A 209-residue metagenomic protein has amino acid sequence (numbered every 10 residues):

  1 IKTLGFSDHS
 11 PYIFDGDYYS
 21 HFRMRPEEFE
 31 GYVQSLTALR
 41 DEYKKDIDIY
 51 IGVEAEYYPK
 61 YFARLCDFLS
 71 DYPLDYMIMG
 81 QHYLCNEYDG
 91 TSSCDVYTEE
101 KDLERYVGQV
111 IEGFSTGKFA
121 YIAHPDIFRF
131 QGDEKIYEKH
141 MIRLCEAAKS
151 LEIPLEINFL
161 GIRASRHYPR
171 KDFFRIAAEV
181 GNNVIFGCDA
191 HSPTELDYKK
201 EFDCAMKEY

Functional and structural regions predicted by a protein language model:
I1, L69, G113, A148 (+2 more regions): Generic structural signal for hydrophobic
I1-A55, Q131-C145, E152, F159 (+3 more regions): An N-terminally biased module of ancient metal coordination in phosphate/nucleic-acid-related enzymes
K2-T3, D75, A120: Short acidic/polar active-site loop segments enriched in Thr and Asp
Y18-F22, C66, R170-F173, K199-D203: Short low-complexity, flexible loop/linker segments enriched in glycine and/or proline with clustered acidic
Y43-K45, Y72, S150-L151, V180: Helix C-cap/helix->beta junction micro-motif
D48-S92: Hydrophobic alpha-helical segments and helix pairs
I78-V180: Domain-core and long-helix interface of multi-subunit machines
F173-Y209: Long, positively charged, glycine-interspersed low-complexity recognition regions
